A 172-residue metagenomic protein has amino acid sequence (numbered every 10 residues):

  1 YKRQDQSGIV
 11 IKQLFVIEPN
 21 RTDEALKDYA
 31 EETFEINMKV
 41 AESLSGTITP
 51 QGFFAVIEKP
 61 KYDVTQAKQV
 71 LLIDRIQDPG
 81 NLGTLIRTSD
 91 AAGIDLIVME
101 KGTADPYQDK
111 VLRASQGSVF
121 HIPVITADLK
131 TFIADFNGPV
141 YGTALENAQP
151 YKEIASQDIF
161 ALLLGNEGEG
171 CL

Functional and structural regions predicted by a protein language model:
K2-G46, I133, P139: N-terminal positively charged helical leader segments and presequences
D5-V10, V56, V64-A148: RNA substrate-binding interface of SAM-dependent RNA methyltransferases
K12-E18, T33-E35, V56-I57, V124-I125 (+2 more regions): Short, hydrophobic beta-strand segments that form beta-sheet elements in well-ordered domains
I17-T22, K59-P60, L129-K130, L145-N147 (+1 more regions): Short, polar loop motifs at secondary-structure junctions
R21-E24, D105-K110, G170-L172: Short, glycine/polar-rich helix-capping loops at beta-to-alpha or helix-loop-helix junctions that flank or form
D23-Y29, Y62-Q66, A134-D135, I154 (+1 more regions): Short loop/helix-cap segments at secondary-structure boundaries that form the rim of catalytic
G46-V56: Ordered, amphipathic secondary-structure segments that act as subunit-interaction surfaces in large macromolecular
G142-L172: Active-site/ligand-binding-proximal alpha/beta "capping" segment
